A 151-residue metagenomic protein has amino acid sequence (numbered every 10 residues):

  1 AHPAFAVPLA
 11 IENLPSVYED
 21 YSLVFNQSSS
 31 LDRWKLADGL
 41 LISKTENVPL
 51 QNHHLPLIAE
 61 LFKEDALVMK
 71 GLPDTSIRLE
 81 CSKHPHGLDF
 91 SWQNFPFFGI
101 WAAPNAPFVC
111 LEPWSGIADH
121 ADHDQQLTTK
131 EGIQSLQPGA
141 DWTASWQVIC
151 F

Functional and structural regions predicted by a protein language model:
H2, L111, G139: A residue-level signal for conserved active-site and pocket-lining positions in enzyme catalytic cores
A4-W92: Active-site/ligand-binding surface loops and adjacent short beta/alpha elements that line catalytic pockets across
F5-A6, W101-A102, S115, T128 (+1 more regions): Generic, ordered loop/turn and secondary-structure boundary motif
L14, A103-A106, P138: A short, structured loop/turn motif at beta-sheet edges
C81-D122: Glycine-rich active-site loops that engage anionic ligands at enzyme catalytic sites
A121-T129: Short, structured beta-strand/loop micro-motifs enriched in basic residues and often containing a Trp
Q134-C150: Short Pro-Gly-centered flexible turn/kink motifs
